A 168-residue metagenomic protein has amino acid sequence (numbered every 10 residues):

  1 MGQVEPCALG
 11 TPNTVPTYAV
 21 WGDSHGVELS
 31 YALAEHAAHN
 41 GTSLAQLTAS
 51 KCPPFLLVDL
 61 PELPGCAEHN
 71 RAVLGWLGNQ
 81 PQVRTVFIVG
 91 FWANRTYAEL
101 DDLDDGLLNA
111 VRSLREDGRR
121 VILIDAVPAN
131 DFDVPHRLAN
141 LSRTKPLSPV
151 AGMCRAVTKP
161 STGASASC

Functional and structural regions predicted by a protein language model:
M1-C168: Extracellular/periplasmic envelope-modification machinery, especially enzymes that add or remove acyl/ester groups on
